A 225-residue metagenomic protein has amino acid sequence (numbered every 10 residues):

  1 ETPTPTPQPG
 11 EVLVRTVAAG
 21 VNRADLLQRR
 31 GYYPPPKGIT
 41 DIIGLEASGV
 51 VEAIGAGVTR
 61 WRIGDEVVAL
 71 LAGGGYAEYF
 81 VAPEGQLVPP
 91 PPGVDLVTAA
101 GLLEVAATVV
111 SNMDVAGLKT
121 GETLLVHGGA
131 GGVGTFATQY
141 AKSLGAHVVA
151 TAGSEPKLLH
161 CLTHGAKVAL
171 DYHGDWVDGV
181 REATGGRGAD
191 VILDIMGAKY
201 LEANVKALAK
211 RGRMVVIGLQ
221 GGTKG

Functional and structural regions predicted by a protein language model:
P3-V21, Y32-G74: Glycine-rich beta-strand-centered segment in the early N-terminal region that forms part of a ligand/cofactor-binding
A24-R30: Cytochrome P450 core scaffold surrounding the K-helix E-X-X-R motif and the conserved "meander" helix-loop region
L27, R60, E66-G128, T163: NAD(P)H dinucleotide-binding glycine-rich loop of Rossmann-like/cofactor-binding domains, especially the beta1-alpha1
E66, T123, H147, V191 (+1 more regions): Short glycine-centered segments of the SAM/dcSAM-binding site in methyltransferase folds
V68, L125, L170, I192-L193: N-terminal Rossmann-like NAD(P) cofactor-binding module of classical short-chain dehydrogenase/reductase
A100-G174, G179: Mid-domain Rossmann-like dinucleotide-binding core that forms the NAD(H)/NADP(H) cofactor-binding site
A152, C161, M196-G225: Glycine-rich phosphate-binding loop and adjacent beta-alpha segment of Rossmann(oid) nucleotide-cofactor-binding
A183-V191: A glycine-rich helix->loop->beta "capping" turn within Rossmann-like NAD(P)(H)-dependent oxidoreductase domains
